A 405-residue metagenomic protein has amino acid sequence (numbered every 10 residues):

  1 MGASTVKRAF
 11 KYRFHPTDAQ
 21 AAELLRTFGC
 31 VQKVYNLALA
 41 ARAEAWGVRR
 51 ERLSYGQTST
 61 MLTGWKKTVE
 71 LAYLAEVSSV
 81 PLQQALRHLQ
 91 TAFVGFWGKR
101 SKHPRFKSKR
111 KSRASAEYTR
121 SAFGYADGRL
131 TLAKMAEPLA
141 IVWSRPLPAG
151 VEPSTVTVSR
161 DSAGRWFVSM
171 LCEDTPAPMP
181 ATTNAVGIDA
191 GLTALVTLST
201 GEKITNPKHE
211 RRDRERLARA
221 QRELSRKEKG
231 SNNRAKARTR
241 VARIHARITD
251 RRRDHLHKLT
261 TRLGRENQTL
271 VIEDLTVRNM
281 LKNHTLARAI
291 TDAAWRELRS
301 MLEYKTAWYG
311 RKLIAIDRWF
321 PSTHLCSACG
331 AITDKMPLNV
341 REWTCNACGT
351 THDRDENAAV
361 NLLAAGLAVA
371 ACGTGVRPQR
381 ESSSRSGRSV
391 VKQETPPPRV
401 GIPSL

Functional and structural regions predicted by a protein language model:
M1-A38, P153-T157, C172-D174, E381-S384 (+1 more regions): Class I S-adenosyl-L-methionine
M1-L82: Gly/serine-rich nucleotide phosphate-binding loop at the start of the catalytic core of nucleotide/ADP-ribose-handling
A3, K7, T175-P176, R288-L405: Positively charged, low-complexity nucleic-acid-binding target-recognition regions
A45-L71, A75, V151-P153, R160-R299 (+1 more regions): Substrate-contacting helices/loops that form the catalytic groove of nucleic-acid and nucleotide-polymer processing
Y55-D161: Acidic carboxylate diad motif detector
F123, G128-T131, G164-V168, L195-V196 (+1 more regions): Hydrophobic residues embedded in beta-strands of well-ordered beta-sheets
A126, S162, S199-E202, A328-C329 (+1 more regions): Short acidic-glycine loop/turn motifs at beta-strand connectors
